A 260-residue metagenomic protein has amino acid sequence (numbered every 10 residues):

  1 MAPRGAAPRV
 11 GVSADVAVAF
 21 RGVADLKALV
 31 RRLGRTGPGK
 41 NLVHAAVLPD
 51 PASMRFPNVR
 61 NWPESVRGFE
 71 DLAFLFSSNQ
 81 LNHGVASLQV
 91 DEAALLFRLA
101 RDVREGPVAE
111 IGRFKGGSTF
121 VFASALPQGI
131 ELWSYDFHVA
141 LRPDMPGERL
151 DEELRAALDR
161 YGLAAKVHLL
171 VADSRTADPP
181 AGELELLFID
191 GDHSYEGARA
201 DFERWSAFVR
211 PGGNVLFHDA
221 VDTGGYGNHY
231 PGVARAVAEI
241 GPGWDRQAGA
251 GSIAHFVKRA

Functional and structural regions predicted by a protein language model:
M1-Q80: Membrane-proximal basic amphipathic "stem/tether" segments
W62, V66-R67, D71-S87, A93-A260: S-adenosylmethionine/decaboxylated-SAM
